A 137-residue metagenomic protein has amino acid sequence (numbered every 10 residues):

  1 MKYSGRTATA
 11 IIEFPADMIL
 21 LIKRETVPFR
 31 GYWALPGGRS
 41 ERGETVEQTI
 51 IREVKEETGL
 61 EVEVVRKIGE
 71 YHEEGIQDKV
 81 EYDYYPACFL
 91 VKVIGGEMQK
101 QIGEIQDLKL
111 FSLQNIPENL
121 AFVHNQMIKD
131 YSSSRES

Functional and structural regions predicted by a protein language model:
M1-I19, P86, L90: Conserved N-terminal beta-strand and adjoining loop/helix that marks the start of the Nudix/MutT-like hydrolase domain
K2-S4, Y32, K79-Y85, I102-I105: A generic structural micro-feature
E13-M18, P28-F29, E41, E70-E74 (+1 more regions): Short, charged/polar surface micro-motifs in flexible loops or helix N-caps
M18-E56: Conserved Nudix-box catalytic region and its N-terminal flanking loop in Nudix hydrolases and closely related
L60-E70: A short coil-to-beta-strand element that immediately follows conserved catalytic motifs
H72-E97, M127-Y131: Active-site-adjacent beta-strand/loop module that shapes the phosphate/pyrophosphate-binding cleft
L90, Q99-Y131: NUDIX/MutT-family hydrolases
S133-S137: Acidic/histidine-enriched, glycine/proline-rich intrinsically disordered or flexible terminal extensions
